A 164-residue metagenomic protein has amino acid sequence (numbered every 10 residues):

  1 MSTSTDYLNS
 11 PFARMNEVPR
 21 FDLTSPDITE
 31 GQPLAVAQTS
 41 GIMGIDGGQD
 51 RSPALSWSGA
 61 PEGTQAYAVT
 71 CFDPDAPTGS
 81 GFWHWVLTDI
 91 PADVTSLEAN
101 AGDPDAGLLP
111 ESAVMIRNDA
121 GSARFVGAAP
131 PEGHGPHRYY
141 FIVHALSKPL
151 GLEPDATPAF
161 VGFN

Functional and structural regions predicted by a protein language model:
M1-N164: N-terminus-centered regions that define maturation/targeting leaders and the start of the first functional domain
